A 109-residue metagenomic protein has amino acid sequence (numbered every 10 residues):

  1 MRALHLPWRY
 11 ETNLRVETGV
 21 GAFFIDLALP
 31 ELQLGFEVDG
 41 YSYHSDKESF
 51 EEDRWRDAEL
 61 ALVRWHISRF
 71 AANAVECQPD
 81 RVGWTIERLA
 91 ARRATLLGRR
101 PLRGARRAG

Functional and structural regions predicted by a protein language model:
M1-G109: Surface segments flanking catalytic/ligand-binding clefts of nucleic-acid enzymes
